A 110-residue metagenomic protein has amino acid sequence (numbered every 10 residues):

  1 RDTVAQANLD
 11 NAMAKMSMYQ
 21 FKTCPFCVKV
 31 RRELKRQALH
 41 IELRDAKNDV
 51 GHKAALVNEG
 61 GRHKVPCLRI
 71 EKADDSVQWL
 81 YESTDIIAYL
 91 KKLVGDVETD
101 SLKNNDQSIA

Functional and structural regions predicted by a protein language model:
R1-T23, V28-A110: GST-like domain detector, emphasizing the conserved glutathione-binding G-site in the N-terminal thioredoxin-like
